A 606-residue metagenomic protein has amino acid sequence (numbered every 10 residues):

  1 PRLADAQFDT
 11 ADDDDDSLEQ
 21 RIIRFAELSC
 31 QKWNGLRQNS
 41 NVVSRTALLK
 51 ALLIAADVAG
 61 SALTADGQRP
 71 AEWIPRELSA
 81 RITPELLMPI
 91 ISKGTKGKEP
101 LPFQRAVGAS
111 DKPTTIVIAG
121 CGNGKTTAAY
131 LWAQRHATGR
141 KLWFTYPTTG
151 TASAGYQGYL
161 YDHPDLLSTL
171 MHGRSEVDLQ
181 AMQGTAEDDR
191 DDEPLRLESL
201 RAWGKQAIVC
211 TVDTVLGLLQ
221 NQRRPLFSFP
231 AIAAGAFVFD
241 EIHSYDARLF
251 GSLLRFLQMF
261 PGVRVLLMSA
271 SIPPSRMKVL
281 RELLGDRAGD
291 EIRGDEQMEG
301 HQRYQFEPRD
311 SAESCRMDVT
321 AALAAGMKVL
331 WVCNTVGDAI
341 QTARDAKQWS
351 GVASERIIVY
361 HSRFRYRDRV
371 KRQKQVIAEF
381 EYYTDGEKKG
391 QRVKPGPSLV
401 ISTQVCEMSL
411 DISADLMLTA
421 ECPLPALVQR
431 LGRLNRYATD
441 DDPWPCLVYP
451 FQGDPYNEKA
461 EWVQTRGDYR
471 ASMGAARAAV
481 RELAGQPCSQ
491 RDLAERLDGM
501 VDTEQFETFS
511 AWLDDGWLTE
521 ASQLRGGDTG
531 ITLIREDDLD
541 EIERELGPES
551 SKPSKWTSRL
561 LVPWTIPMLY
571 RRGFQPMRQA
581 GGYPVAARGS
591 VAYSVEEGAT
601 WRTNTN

Functional and structural regions predicted by a protein language model:
P1-L86, A586: N-terminal accessory nucleic-acid engagement/regulatory domains that precede and modulate ATP-driven motor cores
D111-W132: Walker A/P-loop
R140-D162, H172-E176, I272-M277, V336: Conserved Walker A/P-loop ATP-binding site and its immediately adjacent core in helicase/helicase-like ATPase domains
K141-A152, A322-K347, I358-H361: Conserved strand-helix element at the start of the C-terminal RecA-like helicase core
P164-N221: Inter-Walker segment of RecA-like/P-loop motor cores
L226-F239, H243-D295: Post-DEXD/H (motif II) to motif III coupling segment of the RecA-like Helicase ATP-binding lobe
P273-L323: Interdomain hinge/linker at the junction between the two RecA-like core domains of SF2 helicases
Q341-Q348, V352-E379, T384, K388 (+2 more regions): C-terminal helicase lobe and adjacent C-terminal extensions/tails of nucleic-acid helicase motors
